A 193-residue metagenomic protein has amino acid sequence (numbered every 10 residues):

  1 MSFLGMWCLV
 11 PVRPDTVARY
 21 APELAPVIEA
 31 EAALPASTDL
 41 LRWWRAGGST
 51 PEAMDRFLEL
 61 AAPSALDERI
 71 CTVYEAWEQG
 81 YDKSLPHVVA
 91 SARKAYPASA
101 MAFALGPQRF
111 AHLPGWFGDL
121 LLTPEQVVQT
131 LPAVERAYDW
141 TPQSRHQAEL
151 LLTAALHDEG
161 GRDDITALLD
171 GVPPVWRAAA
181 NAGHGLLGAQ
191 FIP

Functional and structural regions predicted by a protein language model:
M1-P174, A178, A182, I192-P193: Acidic (Asp/Glu-rich) sequence patches and key acidic residues that form negatively charged surfaces used
G185: Short terminal or interdomain "cap/linker" segment that borders an active site or interface and mediates
G188-A189: Substrate-binding cleft of secreted/luminal carbohydrate-active enzymes
